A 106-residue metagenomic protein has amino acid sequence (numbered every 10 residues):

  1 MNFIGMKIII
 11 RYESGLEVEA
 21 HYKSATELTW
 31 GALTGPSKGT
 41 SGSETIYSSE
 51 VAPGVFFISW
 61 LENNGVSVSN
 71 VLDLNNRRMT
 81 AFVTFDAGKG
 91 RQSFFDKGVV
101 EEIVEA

Functional and structural regions predicted by a protein language model:
M1-E17: Tryptophan-anchored aromatic micro-motifs
N2-I4, H21-T29, V51-G54, L72-M79: Short, solvent-exposed coil/turn segments at beta-strand boundaries
I8-E13, W30-L33, F57-E62, F82-T84: Short beta-strand segments that buttress and anchor functional surface loops
E13-E19, G42-Y47, G65-V68, D96-V99: Short small/polar-residue motifs
S14-L16, T26, P36, N64 (+2 more regions): Residues that cap or initiate secondary-structure elements
E19-E44: N-terminal glycine/threonine-rich, aromatic-flanked beta-hairpin/loop signature
S37-V71: Contiguous, well-ordered beta-strand patches that form the walls/edges of small beta-barrel/beta-sandwich domains
S59-A106: Beta-sheet ligand-binding and adhesion/scaffold domains
